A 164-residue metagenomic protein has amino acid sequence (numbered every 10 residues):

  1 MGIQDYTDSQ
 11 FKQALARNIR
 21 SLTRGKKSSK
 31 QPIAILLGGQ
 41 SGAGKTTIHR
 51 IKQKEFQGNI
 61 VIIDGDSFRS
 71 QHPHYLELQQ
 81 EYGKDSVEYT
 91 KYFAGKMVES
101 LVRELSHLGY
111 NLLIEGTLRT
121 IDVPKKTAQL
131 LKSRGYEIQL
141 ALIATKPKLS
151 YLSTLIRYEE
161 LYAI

Functional and structural regions predicted by a protein language model:
M1-K26: N-terminal pre-Walker A segment at the start of P-loop NTPase domains
R24-P32, E104-S106: Phosphate-binding P-loop
Q40-S41: The conserved Walker
G44: Conserved glycine(s) of the Walker
I48: Hydrophobic positions on the alpha1 helix immediately C-terminal to the Walker A/P-loop
Q57-I62, S67-Q129: Conserved nucleotide-sensing/catalytic segment adjacent to the nucleotide-binding pocket in NTP-handling enzymes
K132-T154: Conserved phosphate-donor/acceptor-positioning beta-strand/loop module used by diverse small-molecule
L152-I164: Conserved GTP-binding G-domain of TRAFAC-class P-loop NTPases and closely related GTPase folds
